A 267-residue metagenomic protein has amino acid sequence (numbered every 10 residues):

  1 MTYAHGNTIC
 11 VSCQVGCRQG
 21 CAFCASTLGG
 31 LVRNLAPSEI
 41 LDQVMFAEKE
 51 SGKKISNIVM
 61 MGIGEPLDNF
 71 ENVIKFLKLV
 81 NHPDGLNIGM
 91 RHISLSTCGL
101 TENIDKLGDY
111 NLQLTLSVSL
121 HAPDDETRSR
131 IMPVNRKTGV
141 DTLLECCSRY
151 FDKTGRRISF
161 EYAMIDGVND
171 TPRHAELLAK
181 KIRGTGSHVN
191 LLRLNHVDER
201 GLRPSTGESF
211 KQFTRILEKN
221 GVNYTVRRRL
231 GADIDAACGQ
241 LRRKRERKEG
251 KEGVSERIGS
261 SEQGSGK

Functional and structural regions predicted by a protein language model:
M1-C13, Q43-K54, G259: N-terminal [4Fe-4S]-dependent radical SAM core
Y3-E39: Canonical Radical SAM [4Fe-4S] cluster-binding loop centered on the CxxxCxxC motif and its immediate flanking residues
T27-N57: Conserved alpha-helical substructure of the radical SAM core
E48-N57, G62-N220: Conserved AdoMet/S-adenosylmethionine-binding subsite of the radical SAM
L191, V226-R228: A structural preference for short, hydrophobic beta-strand core positions in alpha/beta folds
K219, G231-K267: Radical SAM enzyme core and accessory elements
